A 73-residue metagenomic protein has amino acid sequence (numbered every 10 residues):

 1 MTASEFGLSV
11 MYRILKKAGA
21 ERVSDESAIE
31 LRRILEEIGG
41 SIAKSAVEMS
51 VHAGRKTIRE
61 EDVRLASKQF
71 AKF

Functional and structural regions predicted by a protein language model:
M1-F73: Histone-fold and other basic nucleic-acid-binding segments
